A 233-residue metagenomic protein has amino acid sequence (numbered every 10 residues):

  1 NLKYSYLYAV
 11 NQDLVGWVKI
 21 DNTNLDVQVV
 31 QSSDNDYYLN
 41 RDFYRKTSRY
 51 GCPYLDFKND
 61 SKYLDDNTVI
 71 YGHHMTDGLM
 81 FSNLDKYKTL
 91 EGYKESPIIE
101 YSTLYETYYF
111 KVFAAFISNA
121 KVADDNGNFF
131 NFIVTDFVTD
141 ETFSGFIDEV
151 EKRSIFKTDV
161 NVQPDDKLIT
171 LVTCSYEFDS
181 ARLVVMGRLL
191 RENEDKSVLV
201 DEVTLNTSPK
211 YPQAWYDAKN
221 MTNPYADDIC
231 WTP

Functional and structural regions predicted by a protein language model:
N1-P233: Solvent-exposed, non-transmembrane regions of membrane-associated and secreted proteins
